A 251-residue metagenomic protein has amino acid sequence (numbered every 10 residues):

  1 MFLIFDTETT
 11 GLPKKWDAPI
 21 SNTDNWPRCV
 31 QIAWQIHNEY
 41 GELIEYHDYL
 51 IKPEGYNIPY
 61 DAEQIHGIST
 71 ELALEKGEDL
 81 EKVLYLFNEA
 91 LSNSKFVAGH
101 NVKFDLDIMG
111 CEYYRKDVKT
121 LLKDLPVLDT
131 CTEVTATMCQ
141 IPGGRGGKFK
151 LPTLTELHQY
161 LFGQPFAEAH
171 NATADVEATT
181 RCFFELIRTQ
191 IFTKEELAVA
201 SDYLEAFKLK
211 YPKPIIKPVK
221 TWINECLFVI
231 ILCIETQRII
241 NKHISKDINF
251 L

Functional and structural regions predicted by a protein language model:
M1-L3: Extreme N-terminal starter segment of soluble prokaryotic enzymes
T7-K15, I20: Short acidic, Gly/Ser-rich segments with clustered Asp/Glu that frequently serve as metal-coordination loops in enzyme
K15, W26-I68, N88-I231, F250: Metal-dependent phosphoesterase core characteristic of DEDDh/y 3'-5' exonuclease domains
I20-W26: Short consensus segments that form the blades of beta-propeller domains, in both extracellular/periplasmic
E63-L86: Metal-dependent phosphoesterase signature
N241-H243, D247-N249: Intrinsic-disorder-associated, low-complexity terminal segments enriched in Asp/Asn/His/Tyr and depleted of Lys/Arg
